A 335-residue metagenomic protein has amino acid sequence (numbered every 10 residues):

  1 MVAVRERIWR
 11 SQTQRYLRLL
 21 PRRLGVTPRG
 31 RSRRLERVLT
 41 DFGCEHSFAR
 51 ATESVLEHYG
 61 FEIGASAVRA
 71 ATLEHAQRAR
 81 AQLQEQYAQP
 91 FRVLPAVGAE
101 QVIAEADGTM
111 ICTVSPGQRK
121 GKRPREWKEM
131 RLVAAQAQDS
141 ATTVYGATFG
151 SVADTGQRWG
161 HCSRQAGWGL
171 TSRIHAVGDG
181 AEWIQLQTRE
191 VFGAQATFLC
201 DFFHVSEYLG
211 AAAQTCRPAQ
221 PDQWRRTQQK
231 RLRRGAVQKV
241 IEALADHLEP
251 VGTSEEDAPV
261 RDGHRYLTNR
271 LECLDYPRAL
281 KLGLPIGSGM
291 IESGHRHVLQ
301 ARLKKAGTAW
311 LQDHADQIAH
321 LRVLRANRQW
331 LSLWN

Functional and structural regions predicted by a protein language model:
M1-V2: N-terminal juxtadomain amphipathic helix that follows a signal peptide/anchor or precedes a small N-terminal auxiliary
E6-N335: Catalytic center-proximal scaffold of phosphoryl-transfer enzymes
